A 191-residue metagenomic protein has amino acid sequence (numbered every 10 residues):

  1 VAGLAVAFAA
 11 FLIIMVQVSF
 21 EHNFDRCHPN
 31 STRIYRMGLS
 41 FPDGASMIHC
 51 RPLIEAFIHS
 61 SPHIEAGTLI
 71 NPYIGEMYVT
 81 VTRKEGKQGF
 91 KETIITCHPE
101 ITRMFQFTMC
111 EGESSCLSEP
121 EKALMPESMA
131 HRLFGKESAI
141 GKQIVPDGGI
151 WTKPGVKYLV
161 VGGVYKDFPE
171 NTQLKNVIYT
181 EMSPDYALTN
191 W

Functional and structural regions predicted by a protein language model:
V1, E21, M37, F57 (+5 more regions): Generic structural signal for small/hydrophobic residues in well-ordered secondary structure, especially within
V1-E21: Hydrophobic alpha-helical transmembrane segments of multi-pass inner-membrane transport and secretion
A5, G75, F168-P169: Feature marks short, surface-exposed loop/turn motifs that line or immediately flank catalytic pockets and channel
I14-Y78, Q88: Membrane-proximal extracellular/periplasmic loop immediately following the first transmembrane helix
L39-F41, T80-E85, P146-T152: Short acidic, glycine-rich loop/turn motifs
R83-G89, S115-S118: Short glycine-enriched loop/turn motifs at secondary-structure junctions
Q88-T96: Active-site loop of classical SDR/Rossmann-like NAD(P)-dependent oxidoreductases, centered on the catalytic Tyr-X3-Lys
I95-E111, C116, E121-W191: Mid-to-C-terminal secondary-structure elements that act as membrane-proximal/extracytoplasmic interface segments
